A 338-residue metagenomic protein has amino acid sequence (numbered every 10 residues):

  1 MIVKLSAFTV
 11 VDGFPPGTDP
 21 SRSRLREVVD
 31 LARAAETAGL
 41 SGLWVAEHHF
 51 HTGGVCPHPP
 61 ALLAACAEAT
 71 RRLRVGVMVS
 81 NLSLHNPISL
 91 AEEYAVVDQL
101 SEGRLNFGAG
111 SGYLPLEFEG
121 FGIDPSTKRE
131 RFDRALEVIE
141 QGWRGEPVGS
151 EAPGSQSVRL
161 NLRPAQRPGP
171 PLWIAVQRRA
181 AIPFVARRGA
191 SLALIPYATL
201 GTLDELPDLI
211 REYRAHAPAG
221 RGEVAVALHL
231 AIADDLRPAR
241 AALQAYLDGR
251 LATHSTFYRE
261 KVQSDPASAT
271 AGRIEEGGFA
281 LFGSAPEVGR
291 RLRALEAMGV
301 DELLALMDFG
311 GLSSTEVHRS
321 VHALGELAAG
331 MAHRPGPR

Functional and structural regions predicted by a protein language model:
M1-T70, R74, P170: N-terminal beta1-alpha1-beta2 module of alpha/beta enzyme domains
I2-V3, N86-A190, D204-R211, G220: Internal, glycine-rich beta/alpha segment that forms the wall or movable "lid" of small-molecule/cofactor binding
L5-T9, L43-V45, V75-V77, L105-A109 (+4 more regions): Hydrophobic faces of well-ordered beta-strands that scaffold small-molecule active sites in alpha/beta enzyme cores
A7, S126-N161, T202-D301, A332-R338: An alpha-helical appendage that flanks or caps ligand/catalytic pockets
V11-L25, S80-I88, Q166-V176, L230-A233 (+1 more regions): Active-site mouth loops of central-metabolism enzymes
A35, G39, E47, C66 (+8 more regions): Conserved, mostly hydrophobic/aromatic
G42-C66, N81, P196-G201, L306-H318: Glycine-rich, proline-tolerant flexible connector loops at the mouths of alpha/beta enzymes
G53-S80, R131, A135, S320-P337: Alpha-helix-loop-beta-strand connector modules within alpha/beta enzyme cores
